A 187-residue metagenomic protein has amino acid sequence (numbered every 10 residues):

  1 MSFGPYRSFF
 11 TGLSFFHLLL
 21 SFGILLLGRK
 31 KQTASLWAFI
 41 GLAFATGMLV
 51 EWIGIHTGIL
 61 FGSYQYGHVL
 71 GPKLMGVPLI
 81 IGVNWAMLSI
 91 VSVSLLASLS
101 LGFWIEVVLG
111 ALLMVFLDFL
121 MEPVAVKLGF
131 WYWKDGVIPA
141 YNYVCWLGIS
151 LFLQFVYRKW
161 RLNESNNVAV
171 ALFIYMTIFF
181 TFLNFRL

Functional and structural regions predicted by a protein language model:
M1-L187: Aromatic-rich, lipid-facing transmembrane alpha helices and their immediate juxtamembrane interface loops in integral
